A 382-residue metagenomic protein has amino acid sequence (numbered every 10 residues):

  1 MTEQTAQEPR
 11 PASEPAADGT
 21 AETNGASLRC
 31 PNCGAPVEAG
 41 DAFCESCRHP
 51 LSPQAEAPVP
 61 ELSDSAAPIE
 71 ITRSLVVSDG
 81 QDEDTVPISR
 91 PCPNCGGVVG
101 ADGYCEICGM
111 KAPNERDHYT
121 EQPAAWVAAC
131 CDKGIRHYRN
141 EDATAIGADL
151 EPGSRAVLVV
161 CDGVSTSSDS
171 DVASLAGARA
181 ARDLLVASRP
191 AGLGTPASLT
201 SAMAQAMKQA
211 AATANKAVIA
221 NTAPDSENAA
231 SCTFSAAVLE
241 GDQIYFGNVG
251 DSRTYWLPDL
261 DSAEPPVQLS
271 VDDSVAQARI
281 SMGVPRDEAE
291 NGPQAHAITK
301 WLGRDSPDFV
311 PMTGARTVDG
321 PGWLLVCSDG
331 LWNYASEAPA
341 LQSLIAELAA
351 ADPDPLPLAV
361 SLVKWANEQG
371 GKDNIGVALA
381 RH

Functional and structural regions predicted by a protein language model:
M1-H382: PP2C/PPM-type serine/threonine phosphatase catalytic domain
